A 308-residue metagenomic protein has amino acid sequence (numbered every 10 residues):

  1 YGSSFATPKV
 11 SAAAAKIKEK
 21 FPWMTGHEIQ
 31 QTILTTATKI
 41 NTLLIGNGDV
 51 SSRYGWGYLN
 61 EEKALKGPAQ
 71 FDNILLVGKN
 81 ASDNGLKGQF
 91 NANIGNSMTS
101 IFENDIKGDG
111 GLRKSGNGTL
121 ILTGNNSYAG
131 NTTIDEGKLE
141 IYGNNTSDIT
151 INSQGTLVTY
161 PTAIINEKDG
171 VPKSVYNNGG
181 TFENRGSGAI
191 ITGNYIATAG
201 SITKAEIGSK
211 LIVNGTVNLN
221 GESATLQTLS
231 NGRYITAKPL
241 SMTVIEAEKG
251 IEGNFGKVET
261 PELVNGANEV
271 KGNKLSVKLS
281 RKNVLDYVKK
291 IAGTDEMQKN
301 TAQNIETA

Functional and structural regions predicted by a protein language model:
Y1-A15, E19, W23: Extracellular S/T/G-rich loop segment that most often corresponds to the catalytic His/Ser-adjacent loop
S4, A13, I33, G55 (+5 more regions): Residue-level detector of buried hydrophobic side-chain packing in well-ordered secondary-structure elements
E19-S100: C-terminal subdomain of the subtilisin-like protease fold in secreted/lumenal serine endopeptidases
N73-I151, T294-Q298: Extracellular repeat-rich scaffold modules on cell surfaces
L112, D148-T150, T156-L240: Extracellular beta-strand/loop-rich repeat segments of large surface/secreted proteins
G118, I134-K138, G180, E222 (+1 more regions): Glycine- and acidic-residue-biased ligand/ion/polar-headgroup-sensing regions
T198-A308: Extracellular, surface-exposed repeat/solenoid domains
